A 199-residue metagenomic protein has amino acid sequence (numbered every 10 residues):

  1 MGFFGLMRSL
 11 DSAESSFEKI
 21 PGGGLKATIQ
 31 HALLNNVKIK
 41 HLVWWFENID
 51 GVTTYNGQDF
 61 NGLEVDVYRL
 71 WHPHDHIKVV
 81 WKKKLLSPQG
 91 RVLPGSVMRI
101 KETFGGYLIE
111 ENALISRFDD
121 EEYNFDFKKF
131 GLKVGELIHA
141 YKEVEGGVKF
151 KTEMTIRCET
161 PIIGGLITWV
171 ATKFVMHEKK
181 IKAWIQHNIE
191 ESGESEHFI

Functional and structural regions predicted by a protein language model:
M1-G2, K142, K151, E194: Eukaryotic non-globular interaction segments with acidic/serine-rich, low-complexity composition and alpha-helical
M1-L10, V134-I138, I156, F198-I199: Soluble, non-transmembrane catalytic domains of enzymes that act on hydrophobic metabolites at membranes
M1-S87: Hydrophobic ligand-binding cavity/cleft-lining segments
K26-I29, L108-E111, K133-I138, K151: Short, surface-exposed coil-to-beta transition loops
A32, I39-H41, K83, G95 (+5 more regions): A compositional/structural signature for long, glycine/proline-rich flexible linkers and loops on extracytoplasmic
V65-F130: Glycine-rich portal/gate segments that line the openings of hydrophobic small-molecule binding cavities
D120-K179: Beta-strand/loop substructures that line and gate deep hydrophobic ligand-binding cavities in soluble
A183-I199: Short, highly charged C-terminal tails/helix-capping segments
